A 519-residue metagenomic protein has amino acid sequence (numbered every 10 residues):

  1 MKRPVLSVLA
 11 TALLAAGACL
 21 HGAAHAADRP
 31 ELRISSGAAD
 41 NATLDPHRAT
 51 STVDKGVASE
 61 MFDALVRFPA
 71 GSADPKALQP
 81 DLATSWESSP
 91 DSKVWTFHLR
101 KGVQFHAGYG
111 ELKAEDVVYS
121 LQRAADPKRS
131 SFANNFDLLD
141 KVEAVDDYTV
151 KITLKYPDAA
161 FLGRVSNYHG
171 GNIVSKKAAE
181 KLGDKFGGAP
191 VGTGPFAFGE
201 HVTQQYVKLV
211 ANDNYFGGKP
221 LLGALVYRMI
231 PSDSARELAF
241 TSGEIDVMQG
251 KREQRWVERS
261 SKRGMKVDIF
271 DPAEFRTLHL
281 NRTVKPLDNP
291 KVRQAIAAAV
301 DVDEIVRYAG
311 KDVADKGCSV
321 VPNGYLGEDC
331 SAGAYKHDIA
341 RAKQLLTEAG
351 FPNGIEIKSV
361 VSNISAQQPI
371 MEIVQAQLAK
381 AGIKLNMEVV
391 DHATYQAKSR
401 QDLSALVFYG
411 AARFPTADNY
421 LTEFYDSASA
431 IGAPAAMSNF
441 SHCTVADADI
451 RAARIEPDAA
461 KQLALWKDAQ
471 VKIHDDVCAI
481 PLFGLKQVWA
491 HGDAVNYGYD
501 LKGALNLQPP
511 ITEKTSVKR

Functional and structural regions predicted by a protein language model:
R29-A38, T84, V94-F97, V117-S120 (+7 more regions): Short, well-ordered beta-strand elements
R33, K113-S120, D147-T153, G194-P195 (+7 more regions): Alpha-helical secondary-structure segments
S35-P90, Q122, V191: N-terminal lobe/hinge region of extracytoplasmic solute-binding protein
G56, V202, A299-E328, S365-Q375 (+1 more regions): Detector for C-terminal structural segments
P69-A73, S166-P220, A224, S234 (+2 more regions): Gly/Pro-rich hinge or "lid" segments in bacterial periplasmic/extracellular proteins
T84-R129, K151, P286: Aromatic- and charge-enriched surface segment that lines or borders ligand/interaction sites
H98, A133-A178: Surface-exposed binding/hinge segments that line and control ligand-binding clefts or catalytic entry sites
N212-E258, Q375, K384: Ligand-site clamp/hinge motif
